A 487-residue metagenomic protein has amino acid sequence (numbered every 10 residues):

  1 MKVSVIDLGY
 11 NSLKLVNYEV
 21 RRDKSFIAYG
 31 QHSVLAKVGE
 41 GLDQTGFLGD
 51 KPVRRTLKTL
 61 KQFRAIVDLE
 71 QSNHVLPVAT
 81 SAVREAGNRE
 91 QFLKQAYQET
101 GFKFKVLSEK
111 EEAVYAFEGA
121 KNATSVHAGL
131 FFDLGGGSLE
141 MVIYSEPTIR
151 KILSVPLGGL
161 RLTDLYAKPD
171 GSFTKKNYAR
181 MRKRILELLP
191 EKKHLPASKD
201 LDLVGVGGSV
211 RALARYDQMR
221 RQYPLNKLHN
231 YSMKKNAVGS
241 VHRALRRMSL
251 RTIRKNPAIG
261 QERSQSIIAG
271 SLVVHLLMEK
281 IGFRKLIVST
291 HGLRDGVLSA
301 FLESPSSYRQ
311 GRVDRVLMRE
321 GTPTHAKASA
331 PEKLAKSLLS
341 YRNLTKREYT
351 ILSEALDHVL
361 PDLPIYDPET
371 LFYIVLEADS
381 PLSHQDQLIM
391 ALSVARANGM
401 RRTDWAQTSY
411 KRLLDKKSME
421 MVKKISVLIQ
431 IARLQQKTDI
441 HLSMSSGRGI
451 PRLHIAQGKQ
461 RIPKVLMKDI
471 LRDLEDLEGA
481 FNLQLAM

Functional and structural regions predicted by a protein language model:
M1-S4, L8-K14, Y18-A79, E90-E99 (+1 more regions): N-terminal glycine/serine-rich phosphate-binding loop of ATP-dependent small-molecule kinases, especially carbohydrate
V3, P361, Q484-M487: Regulatory N- and C-terminal appendages and interdomain linkers associated with kinase/kinase-like NTP transferase
V3-D7, G129-D133, L203: Short glycine-aspartate micro-motif
G9-S12, L69, Q98, G135-G137 (+2 more regions): Short flexible coil/turn linkers enriched for glycine and charged/polar residues that connect secondary-structure
N17, G41-A65, T80-A86, T100-K121 (+8 more regions): Helical "lid/coupling" subdomains associated with nucleotide-phosphate turnover
Y29, R150-I152: A structural motif specific to WD40 beta-propellers
A128-V142: A generic, well-ordered mixed alpha/beta core segment in the N-terminal half of proteins
T438-M487: Charged substrate- and nucleic-acid-binding regions of tRNA-handling and nucleotidyl-transfer enzymes, centered on
